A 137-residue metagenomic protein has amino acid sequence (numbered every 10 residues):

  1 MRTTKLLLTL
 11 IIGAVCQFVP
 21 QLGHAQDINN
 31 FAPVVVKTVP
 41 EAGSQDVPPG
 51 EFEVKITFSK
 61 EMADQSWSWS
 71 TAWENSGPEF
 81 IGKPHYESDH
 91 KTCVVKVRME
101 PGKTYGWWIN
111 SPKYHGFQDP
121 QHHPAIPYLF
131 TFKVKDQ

Functional and structural regions predicted by a protein language model:
M1-L8: Bacterial N-terminal signal peptides that target proteins for export
T9-F18: Bacterial N-terminal signal peptides
V19-H24: Sec/Tat signal peptide C-region and signal peptidase I cleavage site
Q26-Q137: Acidic, low-complexity Ser/Thr/Gly/Pro-rich repeat segments typical of extracellular/periplasmic and surface-exposed
